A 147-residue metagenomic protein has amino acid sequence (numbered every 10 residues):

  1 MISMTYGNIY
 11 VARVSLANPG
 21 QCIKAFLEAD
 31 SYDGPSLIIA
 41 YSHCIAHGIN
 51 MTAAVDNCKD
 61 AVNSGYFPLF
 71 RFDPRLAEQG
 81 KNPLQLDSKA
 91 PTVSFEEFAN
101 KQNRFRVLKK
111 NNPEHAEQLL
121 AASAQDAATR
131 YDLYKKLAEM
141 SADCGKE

Functional and structural regions predicted by a protein language model:
M1-A90: Glycine-rich ThDP/TPP pyrophosphate-binding loop and its adjacent helix/strand module within ThDP-dependent enzymes
V55-E147: Conserved acidic/glycine
